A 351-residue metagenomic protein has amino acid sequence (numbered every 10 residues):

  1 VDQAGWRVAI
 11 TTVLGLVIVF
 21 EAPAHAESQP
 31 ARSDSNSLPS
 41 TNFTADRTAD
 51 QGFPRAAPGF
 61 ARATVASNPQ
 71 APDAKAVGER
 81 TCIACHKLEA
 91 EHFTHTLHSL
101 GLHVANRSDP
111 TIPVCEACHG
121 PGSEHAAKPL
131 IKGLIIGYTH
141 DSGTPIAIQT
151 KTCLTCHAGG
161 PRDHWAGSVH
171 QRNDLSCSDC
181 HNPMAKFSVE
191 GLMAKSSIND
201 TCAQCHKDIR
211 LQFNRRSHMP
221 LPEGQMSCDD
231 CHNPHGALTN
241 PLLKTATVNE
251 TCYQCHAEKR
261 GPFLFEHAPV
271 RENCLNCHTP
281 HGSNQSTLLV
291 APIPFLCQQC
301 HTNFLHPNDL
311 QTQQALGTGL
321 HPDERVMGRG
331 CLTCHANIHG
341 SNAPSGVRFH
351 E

Functional and structural regions predicted by a protein language model:
V1-I10: Bacterial N-terminal signal peptides that target proteins for export
A9-E21: Bacterial N-terminal signal peptides
H25-E351: Short sequence/structural segments immediately N-terminal
